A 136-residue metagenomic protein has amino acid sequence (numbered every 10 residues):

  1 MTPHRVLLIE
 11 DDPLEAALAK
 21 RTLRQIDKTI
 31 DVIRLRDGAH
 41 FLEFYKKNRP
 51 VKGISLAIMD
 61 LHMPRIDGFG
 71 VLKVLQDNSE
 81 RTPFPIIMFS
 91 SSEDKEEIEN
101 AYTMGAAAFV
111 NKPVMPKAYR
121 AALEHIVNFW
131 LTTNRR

Functional and structural regions predicted by a protein language model:
P3-L23: Conserved acidic segment of CheY-like receiver
R34-L56, R120: Acidic, metal-coordinating helix/loop segments flanking the phosphotransfer/catalytic sites of two-component signaling
M59-D60, S90: Active-site residues of response regulator receiver
M63: Receiver (REC) domain active-site loop signature in two-component systems and cognate sites in sensor histidine kinases
P83-E93: A short, hydrophobic beta-strand element within the central beta-sheet of small alpha/beta folds
V114-I126: C-terminal output helix
